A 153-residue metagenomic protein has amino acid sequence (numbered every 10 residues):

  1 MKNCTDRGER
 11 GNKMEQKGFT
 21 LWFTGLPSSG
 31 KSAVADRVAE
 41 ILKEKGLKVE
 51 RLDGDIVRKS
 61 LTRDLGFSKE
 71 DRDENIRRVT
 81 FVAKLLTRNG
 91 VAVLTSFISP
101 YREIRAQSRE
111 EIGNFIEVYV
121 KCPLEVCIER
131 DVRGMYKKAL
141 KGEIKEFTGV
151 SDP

Functional and structural regions predicted by a protein language model:
M1-L21: Extreme N-terminal, non-catalytic leader segments that precede Walker-type/kinase nucleotide-binding cores
G18-W22, K48, A92-L94: Residue-level preference for the first positions of well-ordered beta-strands
T24-P27: Residues at the beta-strand->loop junction immediately N-terminal to the Walker
S29-R88: Conserved substrate/cofactor phosphate-moiety recognition/catalytic segment in nucleotide-dependent phosphotransferases
I56-R58, S99-R102, K121-V126: Conserved nucleotide-binding/hydrolysis micro-motifs of P-loop NTPases
R78-N114: Helix-adjacent hinge/juxtasegments
L94-S96, E111-R130: Conserved phosphate-donor/acceptor-positioning beta-strand/loop module used by diverse small-molecule
K121, E129-P153: Small-molecule kinase domains that catalyze NTP-dependent phosphoryl transfer to phosphate-bearing small molecules
